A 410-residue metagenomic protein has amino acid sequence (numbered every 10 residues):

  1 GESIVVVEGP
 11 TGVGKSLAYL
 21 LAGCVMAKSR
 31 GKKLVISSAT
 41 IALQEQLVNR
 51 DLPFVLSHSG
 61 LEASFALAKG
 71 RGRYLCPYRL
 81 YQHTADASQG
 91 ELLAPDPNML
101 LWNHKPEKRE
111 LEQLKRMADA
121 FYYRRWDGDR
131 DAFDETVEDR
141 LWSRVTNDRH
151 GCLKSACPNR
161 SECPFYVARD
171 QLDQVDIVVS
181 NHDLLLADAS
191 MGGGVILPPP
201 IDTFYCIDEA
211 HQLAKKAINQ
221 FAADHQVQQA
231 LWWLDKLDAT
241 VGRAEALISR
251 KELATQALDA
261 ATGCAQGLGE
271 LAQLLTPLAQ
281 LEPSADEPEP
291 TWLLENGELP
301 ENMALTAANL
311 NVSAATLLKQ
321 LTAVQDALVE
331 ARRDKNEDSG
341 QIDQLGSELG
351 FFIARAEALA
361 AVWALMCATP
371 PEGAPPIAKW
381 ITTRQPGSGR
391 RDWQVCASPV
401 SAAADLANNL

Functional and structural regions predicted by a protein language model:
E2-Y19: Walker A/P-loop
I4-V6, K33-V35, I177, F204: Residue-level preference for the first positions of well-ordered beta-strands
P10-G12, G23, A39-I41, G70-R71 (+3 more regions): An acidic- and aromatic-residue-enriched active-site/binding cleft used to recognize and process polar
A18-A22, G60: Conserved P-loop NTPase motor core
Y19, E45, R50-P53, R149-I177 (+1 more regions): Signature of the SF2 helicase/ATPase Hel1-core->accessory helical subdomain module
R30-L34, S38-D176, L247, K251-T255: A substrate-engagement module of RecA-like helicase motors
W142-V178, D188-I196, V324-L410: A contiguous, basic/glycine-rich beta-loop/short-helix subdomain that forms a polymer-engagement track
